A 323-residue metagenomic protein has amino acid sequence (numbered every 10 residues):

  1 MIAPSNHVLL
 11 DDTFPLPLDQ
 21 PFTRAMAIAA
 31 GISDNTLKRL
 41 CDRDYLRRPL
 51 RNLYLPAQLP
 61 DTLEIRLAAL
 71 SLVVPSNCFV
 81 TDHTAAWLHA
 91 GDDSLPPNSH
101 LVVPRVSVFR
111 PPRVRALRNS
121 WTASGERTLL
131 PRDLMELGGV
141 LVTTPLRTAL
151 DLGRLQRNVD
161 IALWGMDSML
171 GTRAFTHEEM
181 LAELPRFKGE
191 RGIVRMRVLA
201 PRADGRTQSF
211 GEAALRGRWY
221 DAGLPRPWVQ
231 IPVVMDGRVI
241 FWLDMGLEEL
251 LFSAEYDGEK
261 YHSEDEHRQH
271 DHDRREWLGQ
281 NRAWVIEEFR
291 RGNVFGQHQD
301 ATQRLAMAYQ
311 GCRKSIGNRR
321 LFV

Functional and structural regions predicted by a protein language model:
M1-N6, L18, L170-V323: Surface segments flanking catalytic/ligand-binding clefts of nucleic-acid enzymes
M1-R191, Q310-V323: Short gly/ser-rich loop at a beta-strand->alpha-helix junction or flexible surface loop bordering the NTP-binding
